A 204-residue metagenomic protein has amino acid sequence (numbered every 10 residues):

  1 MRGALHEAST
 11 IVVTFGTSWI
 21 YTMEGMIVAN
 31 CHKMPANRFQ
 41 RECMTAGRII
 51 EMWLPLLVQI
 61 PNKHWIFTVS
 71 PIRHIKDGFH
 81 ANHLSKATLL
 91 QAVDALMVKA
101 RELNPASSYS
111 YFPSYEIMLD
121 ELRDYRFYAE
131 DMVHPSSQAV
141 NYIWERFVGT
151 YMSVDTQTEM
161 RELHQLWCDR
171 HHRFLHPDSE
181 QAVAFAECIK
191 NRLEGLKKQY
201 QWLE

Functional and structural regions predicted by a protein language model:
M1-V12, W53-I60: Short amphipathic alpha-helices and their capping/turn segments at secondary-structure boundaries
I11-S18, T68-I72, E116: Short loop/turn segments at strand-loop or loop-helix junctions that form parts of catalytic or ligand-binding pockets
T22-G47: A solvent-exposed, charged loop/short amphipathic helix patch at secondary-structure junctions
G47, N62, K76-M97, S110 (+3 more regions): Residues lining hydrophobic/aromatic ligand-binding pockets adjacent to catalytic sites
V58-H83, E121, E162-R170: Active-site segments of SGNH/GDSL-like serine hydrolases that catalyze O-acetyl group transfer/hydrolysis on lipids
A87-D124, R146, M160-E162: Extracellular serine-dependent O-acyl
Y115, Q138-N141: N-terminal targeting/trafficking signals and adjacent low-complexity tails
E130, R146-E204: Conserved catalytic region of serine esterases and O-acyltransferases that act on ester linkages in lipids
